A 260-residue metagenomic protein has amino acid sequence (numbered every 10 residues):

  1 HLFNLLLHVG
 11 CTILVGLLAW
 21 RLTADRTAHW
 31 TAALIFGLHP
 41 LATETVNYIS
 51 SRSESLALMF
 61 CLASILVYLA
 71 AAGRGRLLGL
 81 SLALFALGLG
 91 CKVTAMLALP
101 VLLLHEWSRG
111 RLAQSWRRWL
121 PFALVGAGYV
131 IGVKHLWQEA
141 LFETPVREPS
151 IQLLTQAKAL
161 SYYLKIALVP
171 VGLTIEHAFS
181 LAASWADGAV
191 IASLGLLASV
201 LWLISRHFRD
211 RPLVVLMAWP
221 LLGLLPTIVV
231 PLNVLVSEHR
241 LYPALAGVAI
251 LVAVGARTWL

Functional and structural regions predicted by a protein language model:
H1-L260: Polytopic membrane enzymes that build or remodel cell-surface glycoconjugates and lipids
